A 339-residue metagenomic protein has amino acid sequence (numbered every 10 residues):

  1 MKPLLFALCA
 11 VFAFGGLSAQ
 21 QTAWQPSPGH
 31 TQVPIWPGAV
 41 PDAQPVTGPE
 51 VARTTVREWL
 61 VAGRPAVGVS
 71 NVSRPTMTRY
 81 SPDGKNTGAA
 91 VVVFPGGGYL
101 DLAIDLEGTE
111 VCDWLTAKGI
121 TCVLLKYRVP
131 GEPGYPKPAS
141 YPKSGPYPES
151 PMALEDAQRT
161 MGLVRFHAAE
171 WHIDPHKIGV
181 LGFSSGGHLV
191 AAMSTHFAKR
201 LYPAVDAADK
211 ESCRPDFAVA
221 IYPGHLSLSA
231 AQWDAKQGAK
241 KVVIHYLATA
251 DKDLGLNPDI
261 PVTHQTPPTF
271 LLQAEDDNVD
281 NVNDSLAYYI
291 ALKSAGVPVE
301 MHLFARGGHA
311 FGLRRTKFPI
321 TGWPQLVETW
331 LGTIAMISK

Functional and structural regions predicted by a protein language model:
Q21-N86: N-terminal cap/lid segment of alpha/beta-hydrolase-fold proteins
T55, G98-E107, A117, L124-M152 (+4 more regions): Cap/lid segment of the alpha/beta-hydrolase catalytic domain
G88-G96: Short beta-strand element of the alpha/beta-hydrolase
P95-L100, E275: Active-site glycine-rich loops that stabilize anionic/oxyanionic intermediates across multiple enzyme folds
M152-A235, D253, P258: Primarily recognizes the serine-hydrolase "nucleophile elbow" in alpha/beta-hydrolase and SGNH/GDSL folds
L226-S227, D276-D280: Acidic catalytic loop of the alpha/beta-hydrolase fold
Q265, L271-Q273: Short beta-strand/loop motif that positions the catalytic acidic residue of the alpha/beta-hydrolase fold
L272, V279-K339: C-terminal catalytic histidine-bearing segment of alpha/beta-hydrolase fold enzymes
